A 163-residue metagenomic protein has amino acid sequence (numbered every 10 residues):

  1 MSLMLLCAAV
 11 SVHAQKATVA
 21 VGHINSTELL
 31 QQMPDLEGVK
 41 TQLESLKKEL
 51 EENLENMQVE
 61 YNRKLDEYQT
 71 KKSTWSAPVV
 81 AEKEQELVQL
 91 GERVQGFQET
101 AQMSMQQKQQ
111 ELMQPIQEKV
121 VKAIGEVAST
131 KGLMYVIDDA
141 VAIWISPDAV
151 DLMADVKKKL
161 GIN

Functional and structural regions predicted by a protein language model:
M1-T18: Bacterial Sec-dependent N-terminal signal peptides
Q15-N163: Amphipathic, charged alpha-helical segments and their helix-to-coil junctions in extracytoplasmic/peripheral assemblies
